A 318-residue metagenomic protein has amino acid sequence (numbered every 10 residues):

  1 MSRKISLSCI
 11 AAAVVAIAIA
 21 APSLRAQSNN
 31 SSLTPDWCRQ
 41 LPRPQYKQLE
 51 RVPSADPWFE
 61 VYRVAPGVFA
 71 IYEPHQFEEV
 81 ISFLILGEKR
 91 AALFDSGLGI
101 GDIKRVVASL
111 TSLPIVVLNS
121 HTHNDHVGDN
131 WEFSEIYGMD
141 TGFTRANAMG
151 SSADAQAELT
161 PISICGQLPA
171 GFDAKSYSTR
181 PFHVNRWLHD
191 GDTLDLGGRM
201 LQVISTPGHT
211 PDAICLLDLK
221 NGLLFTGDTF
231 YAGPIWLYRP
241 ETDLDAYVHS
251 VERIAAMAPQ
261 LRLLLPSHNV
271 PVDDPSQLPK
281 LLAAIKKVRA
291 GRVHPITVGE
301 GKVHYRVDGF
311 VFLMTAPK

Functional and structural regions predicted by a protein language model:
M1-I5: Positively charged n-region of N-terminal signal peptides that target proteins for export
C9-A20: Bacterial N-terminal signal peptides
A12-A13, L24, K220: Cleavable N-terminal signal peptides
L24-P53, H249-K318: Accessory terminal helices/loops
Q45-W58, R63-P66, D140-I204, T210 (+3 more regions): Metallo-beta-lactamase
A55-S109, L216-Y231: Conserved beta-strand hairpin/beta-sheet module of binuclear metal-dependent hydrolase folds, prominently
A91, L98-G99, Y177-S178, R186 (+2 more regions): Metallo-beta-lactamase
I100-D195, A232, L281-H294: Active-site HxH/HxHxD metal-binding segment of metal-dependent hydrolases
